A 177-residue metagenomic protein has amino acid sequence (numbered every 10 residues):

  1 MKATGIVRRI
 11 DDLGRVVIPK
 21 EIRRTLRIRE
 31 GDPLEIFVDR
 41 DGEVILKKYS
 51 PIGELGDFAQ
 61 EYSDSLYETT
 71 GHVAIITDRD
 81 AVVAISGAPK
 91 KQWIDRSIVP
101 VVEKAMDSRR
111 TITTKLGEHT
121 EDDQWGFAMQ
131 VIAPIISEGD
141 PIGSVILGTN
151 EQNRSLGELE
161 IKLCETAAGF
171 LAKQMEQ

Functional and structural regions predicted by a protein language model:
A3-T4, E68-G71, F127-M129: Short, small/polar residue-rich loop motifs at catalytic or cofactor-binding pockets
V7-A84: Intrinsically disordered, low-complexity terminal regulatory regions
G56-S65, I98-E103, I146-Q177: Juxtadomain coupling helices with adjacent low-complexity linkers
S63-Q124: Structured interaction and signal-relay segments at domain junctions
I85, G143-S144: Short glycine-/small-residue motifs
M129-I136: A short, aliphatic-rich beta-strand micro-motif
